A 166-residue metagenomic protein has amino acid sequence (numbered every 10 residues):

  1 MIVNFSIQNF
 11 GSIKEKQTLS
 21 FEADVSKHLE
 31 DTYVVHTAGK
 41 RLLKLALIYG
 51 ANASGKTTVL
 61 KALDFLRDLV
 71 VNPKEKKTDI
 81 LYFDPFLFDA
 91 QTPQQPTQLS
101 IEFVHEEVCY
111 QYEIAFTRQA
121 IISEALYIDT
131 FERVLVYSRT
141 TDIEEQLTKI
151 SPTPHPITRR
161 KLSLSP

Functional and structural regions predicted by a protein language model:
M1-F65: Pre-Walker A-like glycine/lysine-rich segment at the N-terminus of P-loop NTPase domains
I7, I101-H105, I128: Short acidic, glycine-rich loop/turn motifs
S12, H105-C109, T130: Glycine-centered tight beta-turn/hairpin loop motif at sheet-sheet or coil-to-beta transitions
K16, F83-P85, V134: Generic secondary-structure boundary/loop-capping signal
L19, L99-I101, E124: Well-ordered beta-strand positions enriched in small/hydrophobic/aromatic, beta-favoring residues
H36-L47, A51, L60-R118: Conserved P-loop NTP-binding catalytic core
Q111-P166: Electropositive, glycine-dotted interaction segments that contact anionic polymers or phosphate-rich ligands
